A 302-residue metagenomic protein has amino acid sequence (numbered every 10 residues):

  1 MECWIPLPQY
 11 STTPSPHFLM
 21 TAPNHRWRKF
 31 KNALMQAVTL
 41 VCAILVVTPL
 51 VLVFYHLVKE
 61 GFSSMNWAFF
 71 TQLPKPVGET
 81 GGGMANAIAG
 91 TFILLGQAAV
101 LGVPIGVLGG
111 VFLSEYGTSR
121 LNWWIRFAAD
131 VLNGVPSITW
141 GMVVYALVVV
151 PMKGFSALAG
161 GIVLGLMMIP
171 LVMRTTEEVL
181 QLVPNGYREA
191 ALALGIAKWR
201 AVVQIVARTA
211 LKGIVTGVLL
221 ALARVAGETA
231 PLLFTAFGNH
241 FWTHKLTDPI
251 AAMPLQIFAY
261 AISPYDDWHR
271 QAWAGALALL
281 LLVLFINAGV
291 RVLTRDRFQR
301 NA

Functional and structural regions predicted by a protein language model:
M1-L45, V290-A302: Transmembrane alpha-helical segments of polytopic membrane transport and secretion proteins
A22-V41, Y55-A98, T118, A259-R270: Periplasmic/extracellular loop-to-transmembrane helix junction in inner-membrane transport proteins
V77-G78, L232-L280: Interhelical loop and adjacent transmembrane-helix boundary motif in polytopic membrane transport permeases
A98-A129, M142, R291-D296: Transmembrane-helix boundary motif in ABC transporter permease subunits
D130-L166: Generic hydrophobic transmembrane alpha-helix motif, especially the helices
P136, L194-G195, R208: Glycine/proline-centered hinge or cleavage motifs at structural transition points of membrane proteins
T176, K198-F234: Transmembrane alpha-helices
E177-Q181, L219, A259-A302: C-terminal transmembrane helix and the adjacent membrane-cytosol boundary/short C-terminal tail of inner/organellar
